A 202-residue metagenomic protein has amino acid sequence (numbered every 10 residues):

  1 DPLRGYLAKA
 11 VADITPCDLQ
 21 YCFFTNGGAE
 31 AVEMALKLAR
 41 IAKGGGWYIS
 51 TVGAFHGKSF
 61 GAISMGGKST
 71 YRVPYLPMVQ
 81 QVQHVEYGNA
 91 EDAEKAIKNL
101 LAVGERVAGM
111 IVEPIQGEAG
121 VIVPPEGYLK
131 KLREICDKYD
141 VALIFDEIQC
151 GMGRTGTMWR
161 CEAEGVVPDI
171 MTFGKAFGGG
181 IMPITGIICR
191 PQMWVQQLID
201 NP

Functional and structural regions predicted by a protein language model:
D1-P202: Conserved N-terminal phosphate-binding loop of PLP-dependent enzymes in the Aspartate aminotransferase
